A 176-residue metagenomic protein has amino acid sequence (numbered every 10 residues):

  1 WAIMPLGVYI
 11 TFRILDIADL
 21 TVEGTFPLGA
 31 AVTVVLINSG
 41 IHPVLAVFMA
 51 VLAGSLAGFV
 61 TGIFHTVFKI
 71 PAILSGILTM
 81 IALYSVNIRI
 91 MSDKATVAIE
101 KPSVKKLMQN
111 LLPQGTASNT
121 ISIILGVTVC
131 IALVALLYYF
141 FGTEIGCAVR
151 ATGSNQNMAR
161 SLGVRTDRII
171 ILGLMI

Functional and structural regions predicted by a protein language model:
W1-V47, F64-F68: Single transmembrane alpha-helix segments in multi-pass membrane proteins
P5, A30-V34, Y84-S85, G126-Y138: Hydrophobic core segments of alpha-helical transmembrane domains in multi-pass membrane transport and ion-translocation
L20-L28, K69-T79, A148-R150: Cytoplasmic-side transmembrane-helix entry/capping segments in multi-pass membrane proteins
G24, V44-L52, L74, I123-T128 (+1 more regions): Hydrophobic alpha-helical transmembrane segments
I41-I81, I131-A132: Alpha-helical transmembrane segments within multi-pass membrane transporters and channels
V44, K69, L111-G126: Interfacial loop-to-helix junctions that mark the boundaries of transmembrane helices in multi-pass membrane
A57, N119-I176: Helix-loop-helix "hairpin" substructures at the membrane interface of multi-pass membrane proteins
L83-L112: Extracellular/periplasmic helix-loop junction at the C-terminal end of a transmembrane helix in multi-pass membrane
